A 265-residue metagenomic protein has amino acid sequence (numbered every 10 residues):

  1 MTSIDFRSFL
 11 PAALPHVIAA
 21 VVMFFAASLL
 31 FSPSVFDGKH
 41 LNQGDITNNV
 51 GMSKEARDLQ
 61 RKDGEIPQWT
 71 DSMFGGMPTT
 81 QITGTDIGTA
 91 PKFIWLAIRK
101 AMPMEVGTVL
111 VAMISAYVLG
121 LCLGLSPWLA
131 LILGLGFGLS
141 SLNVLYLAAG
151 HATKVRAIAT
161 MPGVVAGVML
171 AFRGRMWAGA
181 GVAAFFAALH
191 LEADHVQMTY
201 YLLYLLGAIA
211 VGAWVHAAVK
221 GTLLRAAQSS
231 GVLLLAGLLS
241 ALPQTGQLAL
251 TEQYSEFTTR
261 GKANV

Functional and structural regions predicted by a protein language model:
M1-S32, A227-G237: Start-transfer (signal-anchor) and selected internal transmembrane alpha helices of multi-pass inner/ER membrane
R7-A12, V21, S53-E55, M113-L119: Short alpha-helical segments and helix-capping/turn motifs at coil-helix boundaries
S8-A12, K92, L96, A217: Short hydrophobic helices that act as membrane-entry/anchoring signals
A12, R173-M176, T222-A226: Helix-boundary and loop/linker segments of multi-pass membrane transporters
P15-I18, L96-M104, L125-L133, G179: Membrane-interface starts of transmembrane alpha-helices
A26-A116, L135-A159: Membrane-interface coil-to-helix junctions
L41-V50, T251-V265: Extracytoplasmic catalytic-loop and juxtamembrane helix elements of membrane-embedded, polyprenol/dolichol-linked
M113-L123, P127-A217, S229-T251, F257: Membrane-embedded helix bundles of polyisoprenyl
